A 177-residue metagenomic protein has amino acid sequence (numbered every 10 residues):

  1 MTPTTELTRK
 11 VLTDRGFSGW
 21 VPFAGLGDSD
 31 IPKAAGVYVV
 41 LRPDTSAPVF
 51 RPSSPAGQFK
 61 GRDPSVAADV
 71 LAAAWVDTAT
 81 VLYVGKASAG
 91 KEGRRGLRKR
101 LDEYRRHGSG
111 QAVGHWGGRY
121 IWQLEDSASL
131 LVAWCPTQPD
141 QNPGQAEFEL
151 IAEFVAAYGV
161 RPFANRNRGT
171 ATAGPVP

Functional and structural regions predicted by a protein language model:
M1-L82, K86-P177: Boundary/linker segments flanking structured domains
